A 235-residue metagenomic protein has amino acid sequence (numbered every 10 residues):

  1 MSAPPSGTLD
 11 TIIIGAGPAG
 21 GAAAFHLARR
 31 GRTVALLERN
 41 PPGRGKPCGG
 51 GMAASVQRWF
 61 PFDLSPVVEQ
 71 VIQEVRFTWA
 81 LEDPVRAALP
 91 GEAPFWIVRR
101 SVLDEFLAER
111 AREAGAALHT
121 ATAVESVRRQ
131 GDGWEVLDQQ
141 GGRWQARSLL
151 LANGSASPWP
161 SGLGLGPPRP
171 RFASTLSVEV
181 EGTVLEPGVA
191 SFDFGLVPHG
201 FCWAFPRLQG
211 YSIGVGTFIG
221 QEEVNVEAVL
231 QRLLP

Functional and structural regions predicted by a protein language model:
A3-A19: Beta1/beta-strand and adjacent pyrophosphate-binding region of the FAD-binding site in flavoprotein oxidoreductases
T11, R32-V34, L149: Hydrophobic anchor at the start of a short beta-strand that flanks the dinucleotide cofactor-binding loop
A16, R30, R110-P235: Predominantly flavin-linked oxidoreductase catalytic cores and closely associated redox partners
A19, P42, A156: Conserved Rossmann-like nucleotide-cofactor binding loop
F25-C48: Glycine-rich FAD pyrophosphate-binding loop
A53-F106: A conserved beta-strand/loop capping segment in the N-terminal third of enzymes that catalyze redox or closely related
